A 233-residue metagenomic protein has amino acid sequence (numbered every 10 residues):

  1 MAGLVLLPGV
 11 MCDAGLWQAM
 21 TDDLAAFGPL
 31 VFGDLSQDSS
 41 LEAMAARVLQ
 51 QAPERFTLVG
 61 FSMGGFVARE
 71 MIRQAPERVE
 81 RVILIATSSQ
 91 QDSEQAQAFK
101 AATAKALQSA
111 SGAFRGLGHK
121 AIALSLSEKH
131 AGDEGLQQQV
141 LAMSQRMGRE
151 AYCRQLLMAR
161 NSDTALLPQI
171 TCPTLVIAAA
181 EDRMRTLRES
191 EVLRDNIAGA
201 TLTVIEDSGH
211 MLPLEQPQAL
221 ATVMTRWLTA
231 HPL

Functional and structural regions predicted by a protein language model:
V10, G60-G65, A179: Conserved alpha/beta-hydrolase "nucleophile elbow" surrounding the catalytic nucleophile
V10-V59, E70-A75, T222, R226: Active-site loop/oxyanion-hole signature of alpha/beta-hydrolase fold enzymes
R73-Q74, R78-G112: Flexible "cap/lid" loop of the alpha/beta hydrolase fold
E94, A113-Q169: Conserved alpha/beta-hydrolase catalytic His-Asp/Glu region
I170, V176-A178, D182: Short beta-strand/loop motif that positions the catalytic acidic residue of the alpha/beta-hydrolase fold
R183-E189: Conserved alpha/beta-hydrolase "acid-adjacent" motif
E191-H210: Catalytic histidine neighborhood in serine/cysteine hydrolases with alpha/beta-hydrolase-type architecture
S208-A221: Catalytic histidine-centered segment of alpha/beta-hydrolase-like enzymes
